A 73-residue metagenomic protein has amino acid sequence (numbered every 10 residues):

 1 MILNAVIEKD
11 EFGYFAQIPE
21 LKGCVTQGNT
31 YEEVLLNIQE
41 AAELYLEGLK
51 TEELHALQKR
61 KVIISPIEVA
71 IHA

Functional and structural regions predicted by a protein language model:
M1-L3, L36-A73: Short, charged, surface-exposed hinge/linker loops at domain edges that act as mobile lids or interdomain connectors
E8-L21: Short aromatic-glycine-(Arg/Gly/Cys) micro-motifs in beta-strand/loop hairpins
E11, N29, L36-N37: An amphipathic alpha-helix/helix-turn recognition signal
P19, G23, E52-H55: Flexible, active-site-adjacent loop/turn segments at secondary-structure boundaries
K22-Y31: A short, exposed loop/beta-hairpin motif centered on an aromatic-Gly-Thr core
